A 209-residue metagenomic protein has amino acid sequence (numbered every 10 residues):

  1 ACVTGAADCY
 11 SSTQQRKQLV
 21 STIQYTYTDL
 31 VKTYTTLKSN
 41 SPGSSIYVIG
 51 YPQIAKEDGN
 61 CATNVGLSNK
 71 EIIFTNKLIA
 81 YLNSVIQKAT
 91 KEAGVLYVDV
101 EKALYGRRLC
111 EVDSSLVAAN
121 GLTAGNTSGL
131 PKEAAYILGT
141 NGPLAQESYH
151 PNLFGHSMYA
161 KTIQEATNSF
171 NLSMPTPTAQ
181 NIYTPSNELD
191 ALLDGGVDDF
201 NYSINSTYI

Functional and structural regions predicted by a protein language model:
A1-Q24, Q53-I79: Serine-dependent acyl-ester chemistry module
I23-L30, I72-I79, Y149, L153-H156 (+1 more regions): Solvent-exposed, acidic/flexible segments
L30-Y34, N83: Generic structural signal for well-ordered alpha-helices, preferentially at hydrophobic/aromatic core positions
Y34-S41: Surface-exposed amphipathic alpha-helices with a cationic face
S45-G50, L96-D99, H150, Y159: Structural recognition of the beta-strand scaffold that forms the well-ordered cores of secreted hydrolase catalytic
K56-Y81, Q87-H150: Mobile gating loops/cap/lid regions near enzyme active sites that modulate substrate access
A124-I182: Histidine-centered active-site loop/cap adjacent to the catalytic His in serine esterases/O-acetyl transfer systems
F170-I209: N-terminal secretory targeting modules
